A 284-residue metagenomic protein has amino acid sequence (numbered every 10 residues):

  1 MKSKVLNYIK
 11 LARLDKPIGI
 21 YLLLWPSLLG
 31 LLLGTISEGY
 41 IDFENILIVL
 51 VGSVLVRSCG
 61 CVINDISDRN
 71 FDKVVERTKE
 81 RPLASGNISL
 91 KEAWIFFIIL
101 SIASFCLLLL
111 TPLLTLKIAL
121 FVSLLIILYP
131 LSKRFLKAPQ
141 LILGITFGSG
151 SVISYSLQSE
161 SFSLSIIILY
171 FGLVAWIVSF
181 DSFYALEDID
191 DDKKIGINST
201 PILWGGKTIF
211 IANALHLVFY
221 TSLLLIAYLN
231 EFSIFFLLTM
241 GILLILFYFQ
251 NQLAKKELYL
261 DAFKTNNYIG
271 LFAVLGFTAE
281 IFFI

Functional and structural regions predicted by a protein language model:
M1-I284: Multi-pass alpha-helical membrane architecture of UbiA-family and related isoprenoid/lipid prenyltransferases
